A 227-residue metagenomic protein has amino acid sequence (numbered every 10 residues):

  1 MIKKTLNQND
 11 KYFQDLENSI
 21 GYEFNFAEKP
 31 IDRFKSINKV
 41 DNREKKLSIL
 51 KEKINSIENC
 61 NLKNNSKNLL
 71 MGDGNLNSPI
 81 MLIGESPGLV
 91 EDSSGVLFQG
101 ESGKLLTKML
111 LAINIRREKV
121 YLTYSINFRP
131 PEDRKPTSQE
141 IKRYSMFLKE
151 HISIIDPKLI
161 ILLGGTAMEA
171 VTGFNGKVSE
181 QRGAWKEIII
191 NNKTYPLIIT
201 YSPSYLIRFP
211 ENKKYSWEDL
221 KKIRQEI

Functional and structural regions predicted by a protein language model:
I2-T5: Short, small/acidic-rich helices and loops at N termini and domain boundaries of DNA replication/processing enzymes
K11-Y12, L16-I227: A polyanion-binding, active-site-adjacent surface
